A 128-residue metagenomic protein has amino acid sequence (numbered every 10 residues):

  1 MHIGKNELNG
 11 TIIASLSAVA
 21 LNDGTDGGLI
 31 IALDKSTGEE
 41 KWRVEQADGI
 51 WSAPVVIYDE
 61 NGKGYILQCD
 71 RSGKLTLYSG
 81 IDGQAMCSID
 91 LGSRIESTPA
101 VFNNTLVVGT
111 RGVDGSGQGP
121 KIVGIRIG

Functional and structural regions predicted by a protein language model:
M1-G128: Extracytoplasmic/lumenal domain signature
